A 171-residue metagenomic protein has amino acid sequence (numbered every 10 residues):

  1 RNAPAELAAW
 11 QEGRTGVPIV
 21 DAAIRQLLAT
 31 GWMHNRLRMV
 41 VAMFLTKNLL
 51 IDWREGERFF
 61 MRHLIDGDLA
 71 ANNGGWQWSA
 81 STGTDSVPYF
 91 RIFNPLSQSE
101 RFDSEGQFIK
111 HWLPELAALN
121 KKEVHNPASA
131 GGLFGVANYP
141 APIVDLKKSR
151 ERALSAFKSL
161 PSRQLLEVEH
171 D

Functional and structural regions predicted by a protein language model:
R1-D171: C-terminal catalytic domain of photolyase/cryptochrome flavoproteins, centering on the FAD-binding pocket
